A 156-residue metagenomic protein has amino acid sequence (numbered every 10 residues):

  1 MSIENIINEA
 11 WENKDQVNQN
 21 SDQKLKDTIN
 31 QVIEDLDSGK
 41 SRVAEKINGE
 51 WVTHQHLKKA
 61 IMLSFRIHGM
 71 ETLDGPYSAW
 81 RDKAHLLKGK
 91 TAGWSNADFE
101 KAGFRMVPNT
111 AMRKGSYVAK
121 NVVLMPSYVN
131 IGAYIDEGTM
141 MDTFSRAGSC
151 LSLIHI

Functional and structural regions predicted by a protein language model:
M1-F104: Terminal amphipathic alpha-helical/low-complexity segments used for targeting or macromolecular assembly
A10, L36, A79-K83, Y117 (+3 more regions): Aromatic-residue detector
L36, F144-S145: Intrinsically disordered Ser/Thr phosphorylation hotspots
F104, T110-A111, S116-V118, V122 (+5 more regions): Residues at the loop-to-beta-strand transition
I154-I156: Conserved small/polar residues in nucleotide/adenosyl-binding loops
